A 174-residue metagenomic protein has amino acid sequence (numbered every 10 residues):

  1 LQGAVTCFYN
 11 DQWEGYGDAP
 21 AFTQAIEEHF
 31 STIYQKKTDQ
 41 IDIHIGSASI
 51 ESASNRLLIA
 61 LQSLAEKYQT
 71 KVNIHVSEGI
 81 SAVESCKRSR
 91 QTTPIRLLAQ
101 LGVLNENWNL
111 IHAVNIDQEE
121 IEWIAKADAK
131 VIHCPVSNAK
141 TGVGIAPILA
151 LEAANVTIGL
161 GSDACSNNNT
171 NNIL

Functional and structural regions predicted by a protein language model:
L1-V114: Metal-coordinating catalytic core of metallo-dependent amide/deamination hydrolases
V103-L174: Active-site-adjacent C-terminal substructures of enzyme catalytic domains
